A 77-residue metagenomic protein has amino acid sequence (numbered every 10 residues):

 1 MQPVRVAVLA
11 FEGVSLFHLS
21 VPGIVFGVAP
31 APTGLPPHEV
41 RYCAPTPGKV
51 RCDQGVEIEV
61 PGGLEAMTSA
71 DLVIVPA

Functional and structural regions predicted by a protein language model:
M1-A77: Extended, subdomain-level signal for the structured scaffold at the beginning of enzyme domains
